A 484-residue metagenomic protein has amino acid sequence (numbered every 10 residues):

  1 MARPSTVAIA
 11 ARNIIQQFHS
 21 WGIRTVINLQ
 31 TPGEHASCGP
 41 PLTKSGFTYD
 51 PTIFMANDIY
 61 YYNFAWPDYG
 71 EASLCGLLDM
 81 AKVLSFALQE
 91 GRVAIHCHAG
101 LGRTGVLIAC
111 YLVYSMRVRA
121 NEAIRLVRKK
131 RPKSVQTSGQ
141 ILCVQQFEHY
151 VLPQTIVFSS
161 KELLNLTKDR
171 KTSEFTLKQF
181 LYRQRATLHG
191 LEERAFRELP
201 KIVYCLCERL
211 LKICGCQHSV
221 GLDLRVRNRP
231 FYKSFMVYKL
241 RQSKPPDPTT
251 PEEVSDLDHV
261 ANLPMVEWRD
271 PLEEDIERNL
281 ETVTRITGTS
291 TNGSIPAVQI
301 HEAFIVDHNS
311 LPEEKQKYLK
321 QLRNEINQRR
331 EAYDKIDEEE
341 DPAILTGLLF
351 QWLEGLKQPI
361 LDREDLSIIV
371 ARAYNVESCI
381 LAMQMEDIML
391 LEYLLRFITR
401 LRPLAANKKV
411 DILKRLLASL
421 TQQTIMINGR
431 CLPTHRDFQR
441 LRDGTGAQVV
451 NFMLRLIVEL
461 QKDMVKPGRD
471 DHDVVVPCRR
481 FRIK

Functional and structural regions predicted by a protein language model:
M1-R92, S115-V144, D362: Cysteine-based protein phosphatase catalytic domain of the PTP/DSP
M1-V7, R24-S37, C75-G76, C97-G100 (+2 more regions): Short charge-dense sequence patches
V7, T43, L112, K133 (+3 more regions): Generic alpha-helical structural element
A11, F47, L74-A81, L101 (+9 more regions): Generic preference for well-ordered alpha-helical elements
I23, T31, I59-Y60, W66 (+14 more regions): Short amphipathic alpha-helices and their capping/turn residues within compact interaction modules
P32-H35, T43, P67-A72, H98-G102 (+7 more regions): Short amphipathic alpha-helical segments embedded in low-complexity Lys/Glu-rich regions
Y69-I95, A99, V106-H308, R480-I483: PTP/DSP superfamily signal
L272-D275, N279-K484: Alpha-helical catalytic/interaction cores of small GTPase-regulatory modules
